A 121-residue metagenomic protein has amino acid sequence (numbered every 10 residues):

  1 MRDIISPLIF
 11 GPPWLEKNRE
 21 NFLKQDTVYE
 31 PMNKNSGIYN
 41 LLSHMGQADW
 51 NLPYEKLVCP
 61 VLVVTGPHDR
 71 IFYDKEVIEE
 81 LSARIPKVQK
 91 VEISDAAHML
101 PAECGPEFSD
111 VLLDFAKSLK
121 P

Functional and structural regions predicted by a protein language model:
M1-E55: Conserved alpha/beta-hydrolase catalytic His-Asp/Glu region
I4, K24, N40-H44, E76 (+2 more regions): Alpha-helical elements of Rossmann-like donor-binding domains used by nucleotide-donor carbohydrate transfer enzymes
N33, F72, E76, E103: Residue-level signal for the nucleotide or nucleotide-sugar donor/cofactor binding architecture
L57, V63-T65: Short beta-strand/loop motif that positions the catalytic acidic residue of the alpha/beta-hydrolase fold
V58-C59, K87: Active-site acidic short loop of glycosyltransferases
C59, Y73-S82: Short alpha-helix in the alpha/beta-hydrolase fold that links the catalytic acid
H68-F72, H98: Acidic catalytic loop of the alpha/beta-hydrolase fold
K87-P121: Catalytic active-site module of serine/aspartate enzymes centered on a nucleophile-bearing elbow/loop
